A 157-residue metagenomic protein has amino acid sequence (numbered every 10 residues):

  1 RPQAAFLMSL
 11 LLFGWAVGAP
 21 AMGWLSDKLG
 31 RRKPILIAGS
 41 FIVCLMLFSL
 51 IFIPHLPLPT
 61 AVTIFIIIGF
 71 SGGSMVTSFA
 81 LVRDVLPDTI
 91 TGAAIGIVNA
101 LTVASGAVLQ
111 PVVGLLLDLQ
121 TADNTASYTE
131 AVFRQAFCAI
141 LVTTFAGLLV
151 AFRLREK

Functional and structural regions predicted by a protein language model:
A19-R31: Helix-to-loop junctions at the C-terminal end of transmembrane segments in multipass secondary transporters
K28-S40: Cytoplasmic membrane-interface "Motif A"-like loop-to-helix N-cap segments of 12-TM Major Facilitator Superfamily
R32, L115-V142: A membrane-interface helix-boundary motif in multi-pass transporters
F41-H55: C-terminal ends and interior cores of transmembrane alpha-helices in multi-pass membrane transporters/permeases
I51, C138-K157: Multi-pass alpha-helical transporter architecture, strongest for 12-TM Major Facilitator/SLC carriers used
L58-V76: Hydrophobic core of transmembrane alpha-helices in multi-pass small-molecule transporters, especially MFS/SLC-type
G73-P87: Intracellular juxtamembrane helix-capping segments at the cytosolic ends of symmetry-related transmembrane helices
D88-A122: A late C-terminal transmembrane helix in Major Facilitator Superfamily
